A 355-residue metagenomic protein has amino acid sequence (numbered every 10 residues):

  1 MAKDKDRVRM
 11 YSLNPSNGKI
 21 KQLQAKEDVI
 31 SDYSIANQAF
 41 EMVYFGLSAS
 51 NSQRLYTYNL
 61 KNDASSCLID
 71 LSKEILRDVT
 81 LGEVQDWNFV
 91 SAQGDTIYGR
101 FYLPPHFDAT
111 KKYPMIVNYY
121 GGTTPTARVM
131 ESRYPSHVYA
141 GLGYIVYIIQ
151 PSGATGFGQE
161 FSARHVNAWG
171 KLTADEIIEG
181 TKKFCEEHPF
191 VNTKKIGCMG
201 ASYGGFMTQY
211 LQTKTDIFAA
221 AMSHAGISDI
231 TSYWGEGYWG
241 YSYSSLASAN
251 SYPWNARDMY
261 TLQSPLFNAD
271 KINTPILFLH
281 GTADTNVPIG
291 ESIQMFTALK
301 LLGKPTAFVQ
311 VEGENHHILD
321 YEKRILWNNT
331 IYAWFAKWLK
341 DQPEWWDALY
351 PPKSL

Functional and structural regions predicted by a protein language model:
M1, E27-F45, E74-D86, P135-H137 (+1 more regions): Conserved beta-propeller blade repeats
M1-K5, N14, Q24, V43-A49 (+2 more regions): Beta-strand C-termini and the immediately following turn/loop, strongest in propeller blades
D6, V29, N51: Beta-rich catalytic cores
V8-M10, G18, Q53, D63 (+1 more regions): Repetitive beta-architecture junctions, highlighting loop-to-beta-strand starts across blade-like repeats
Y11-L13, Y58, Y102: Hydrophobic/aromatic beta-strand positions that recur at structurally equivalent sites within the blades
K21-A25, S65-S72: Beta-propeller fold detector
D70-K194, M199-A201, Y233-Y243: Cap/lid segment of the alpha/beta-hydrolase catalytic domain
I148-L355: Active-site-proximal cap/loop segments of hydrolase catalytic domains
